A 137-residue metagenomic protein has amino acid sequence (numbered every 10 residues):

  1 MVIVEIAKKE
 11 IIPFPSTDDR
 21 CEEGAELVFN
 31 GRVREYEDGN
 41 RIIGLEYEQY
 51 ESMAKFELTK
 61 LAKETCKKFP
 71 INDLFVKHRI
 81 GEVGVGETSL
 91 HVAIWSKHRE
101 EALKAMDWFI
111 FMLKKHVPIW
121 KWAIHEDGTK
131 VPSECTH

Functional and structural regions predicted by a protein language model:
M1-T88, W95-H137: N-terminal, polar/charged subdomain of small-to-medium soluble alpha/beta proteins
